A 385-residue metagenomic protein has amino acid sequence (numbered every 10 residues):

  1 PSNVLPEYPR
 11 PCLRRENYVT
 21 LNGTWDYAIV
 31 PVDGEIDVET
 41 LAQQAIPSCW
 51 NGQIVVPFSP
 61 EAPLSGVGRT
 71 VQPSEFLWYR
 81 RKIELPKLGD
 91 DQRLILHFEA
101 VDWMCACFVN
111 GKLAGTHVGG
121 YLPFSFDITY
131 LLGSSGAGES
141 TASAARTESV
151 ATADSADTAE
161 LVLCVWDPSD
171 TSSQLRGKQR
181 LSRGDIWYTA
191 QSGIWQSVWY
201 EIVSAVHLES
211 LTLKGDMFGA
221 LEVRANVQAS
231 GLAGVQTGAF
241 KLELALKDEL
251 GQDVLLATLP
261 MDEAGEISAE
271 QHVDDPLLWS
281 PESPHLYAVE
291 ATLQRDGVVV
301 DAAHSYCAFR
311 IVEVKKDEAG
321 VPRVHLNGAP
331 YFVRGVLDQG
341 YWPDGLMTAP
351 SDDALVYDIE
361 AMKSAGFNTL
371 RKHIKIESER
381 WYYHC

Functional and structural regions predicted by a protein language model:
P1-L64, C164, P168-D170, E249: Accessory carbohydrate-binding/adhesion or oligomerization-edge regions at the termini of glycan-active proteins
P6-C12, D26-V32, R69-S143, E148-L208 (+2 more regions): Accessory beta-strand-rich segments of carbohydrate-active enzymes
R15-E16, R69-P73, K214-F218, L277-E282: Short, solvent-exposed beta-strand/turn "edge" segments of beta-rich domains on protein surfaces
L21, L77-Y79, I83, L94 (+6 more regions): Hydrophobic core residues within well-ordered beta-strands of beta-rich domains
I54-L85, G89-F98, D102-V109, G115-V118 (+5 more regions): Active-site-adjacent substrate/metal-binding segments within catalytic domains of carbohydrate-active enzymes
I83-L85, F98, I128, V165 (+7 more regions): Hydrophobic residues in beta-strands and at strand termini
G133-S134, D157-T158, N226-D317: Extended acidic/polar, glycine-enriched regions that form or flank non-catalytic beta-rich accessory modules
G215-V227: Contiguous beta-strand segments within globular domains
